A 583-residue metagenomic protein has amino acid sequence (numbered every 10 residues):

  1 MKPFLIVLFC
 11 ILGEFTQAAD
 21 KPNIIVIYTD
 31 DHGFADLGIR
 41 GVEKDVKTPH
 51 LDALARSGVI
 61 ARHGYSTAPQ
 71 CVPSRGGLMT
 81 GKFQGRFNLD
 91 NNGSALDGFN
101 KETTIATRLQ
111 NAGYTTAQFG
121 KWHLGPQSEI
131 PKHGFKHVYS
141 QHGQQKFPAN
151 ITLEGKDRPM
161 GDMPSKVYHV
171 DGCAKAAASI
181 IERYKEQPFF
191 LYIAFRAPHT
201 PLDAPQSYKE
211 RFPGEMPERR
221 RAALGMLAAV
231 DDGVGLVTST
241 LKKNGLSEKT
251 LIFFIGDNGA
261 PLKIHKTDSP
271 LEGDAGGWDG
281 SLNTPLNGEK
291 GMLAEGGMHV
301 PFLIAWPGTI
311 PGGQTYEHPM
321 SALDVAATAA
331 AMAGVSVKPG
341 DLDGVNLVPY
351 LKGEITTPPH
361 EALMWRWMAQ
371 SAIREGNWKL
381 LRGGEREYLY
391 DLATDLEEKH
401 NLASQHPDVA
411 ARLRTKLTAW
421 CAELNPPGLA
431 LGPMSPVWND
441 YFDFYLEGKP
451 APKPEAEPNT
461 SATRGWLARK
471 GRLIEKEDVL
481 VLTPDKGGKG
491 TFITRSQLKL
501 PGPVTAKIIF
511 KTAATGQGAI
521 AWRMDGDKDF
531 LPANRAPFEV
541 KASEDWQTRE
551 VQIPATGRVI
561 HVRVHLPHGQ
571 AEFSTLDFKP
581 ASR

Functional and structural regions predicted by a protein language model:
M1-V7: Sec-dependent signal peptide recognition, specifically the positively charged N-region followed immediately by
K2, A18-E387, T394-T415, A419-A422 (+3 more regions): Formylglycine-dependent sulfatase
L8-Q17: Hydrophobic h-region of N-terminal signal peptides that target proteins for export in Gram-negative bacteria
I24, A61, T548, V559 (+1 more regions): Hydrophobic residues on conserved beta-strands that form the core of alpha/beta folds
D440-R472, E477: Extracellular carbohydrate-recognition regions
G471-K489: Short carbohydrate-recognition loop motifs
P484-R558, L566-G569: Extracellular ligand-binding interfaces
H568-R583: Exposed low-complexity, polar/acidic, P/S/T/G-rich flexible segments that act as propeptides, protease-susceptible
